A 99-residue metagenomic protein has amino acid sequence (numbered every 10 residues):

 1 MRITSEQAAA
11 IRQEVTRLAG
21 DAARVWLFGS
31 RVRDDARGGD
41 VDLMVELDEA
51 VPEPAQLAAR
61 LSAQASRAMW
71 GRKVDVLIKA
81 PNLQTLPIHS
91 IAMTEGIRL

Functional and structural regions predicted by a protein language model:
M1-R24, V32-G38, D48-L99: Catalytic core of pol beta-like nucleotidyltransferases
D42-E46: Short, aliphatic-rich beta-strand segments
